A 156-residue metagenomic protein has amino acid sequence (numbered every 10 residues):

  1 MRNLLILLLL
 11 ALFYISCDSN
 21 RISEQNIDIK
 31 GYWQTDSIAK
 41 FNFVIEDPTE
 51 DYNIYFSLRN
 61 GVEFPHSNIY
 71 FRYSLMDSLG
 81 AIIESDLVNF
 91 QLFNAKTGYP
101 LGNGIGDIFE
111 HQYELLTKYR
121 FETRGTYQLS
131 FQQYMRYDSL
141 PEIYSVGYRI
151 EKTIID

Functional and structural regions predicted by a protein language model:
M1-L4: Positively charged n-region of N-terminal signal peptides that target proteins for export
F13-S16: C-terminal motif of bacterial Sec signal peptides marking the signal peptidase cleavage site
D18-R21: Bacterial signal peptide processing site
Q25-E46: Post-signal peptide N-terminal segment of mature Sec-exported envelope proteins
S37, V88-F93, P100-L115: A beta-strand/beta-hairpin structural motif
T49-Y52, Y113-Q133: Short tyrosine-centred short linear motifs in exposed loops/low-complexity segments
F56-E63, M135: Short amphipathic, basic-aromatic surface patches that mediate peripheral association with negatively charged
R72, E122-Y137, E142-K152: Internal, hydrophobic beta-strand segments that form the core of beta-sheet-rich folds
